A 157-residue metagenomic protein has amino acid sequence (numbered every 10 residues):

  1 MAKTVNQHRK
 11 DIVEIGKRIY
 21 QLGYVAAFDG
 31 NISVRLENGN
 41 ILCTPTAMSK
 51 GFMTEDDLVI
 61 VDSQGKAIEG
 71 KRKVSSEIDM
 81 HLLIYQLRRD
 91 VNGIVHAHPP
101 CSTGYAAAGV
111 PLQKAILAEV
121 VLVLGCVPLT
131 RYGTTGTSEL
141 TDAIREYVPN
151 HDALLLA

Functional and structural regions predicted by a protein language model:
M1-A157: Glycine-rich flexible loops
